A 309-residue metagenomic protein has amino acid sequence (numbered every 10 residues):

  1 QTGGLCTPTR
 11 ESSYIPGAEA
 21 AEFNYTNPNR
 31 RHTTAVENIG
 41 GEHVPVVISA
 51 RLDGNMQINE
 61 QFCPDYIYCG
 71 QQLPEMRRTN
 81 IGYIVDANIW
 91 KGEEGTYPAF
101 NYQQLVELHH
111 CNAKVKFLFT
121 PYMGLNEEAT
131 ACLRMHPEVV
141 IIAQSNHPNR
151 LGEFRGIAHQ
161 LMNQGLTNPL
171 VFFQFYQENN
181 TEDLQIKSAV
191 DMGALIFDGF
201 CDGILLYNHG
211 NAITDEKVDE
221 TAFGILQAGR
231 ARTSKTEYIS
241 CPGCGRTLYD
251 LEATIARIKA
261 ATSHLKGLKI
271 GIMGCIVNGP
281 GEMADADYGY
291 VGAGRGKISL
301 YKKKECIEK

Functional and structural regions predicted by a protein language model:
Q1-I39, N112, K116-L265, K269-I272: Catalytic alpha/beta core domains of metabolic enzymes, predominantly
T2-M123, H147-P148: Active-site loops and adjacent core secondary-structure elements that bind or stabilize anionic groups
G54, Q177-E178, I276-N278: Short acidic loop-to-helix transition motifs that present clustered carboxylates
N59-E60, I196-F197, A284: Non-catalytic positions within long, well-ordered alpha-helices that form the structural scaffold/packing of enzyme
Q71, N208, A293-G294: Short secondary-structure boundary segments
I276-K303: Nucleotide-binding motor/catalytic cores of P-loop/tubulin-like NTPases across gene-expression machines
